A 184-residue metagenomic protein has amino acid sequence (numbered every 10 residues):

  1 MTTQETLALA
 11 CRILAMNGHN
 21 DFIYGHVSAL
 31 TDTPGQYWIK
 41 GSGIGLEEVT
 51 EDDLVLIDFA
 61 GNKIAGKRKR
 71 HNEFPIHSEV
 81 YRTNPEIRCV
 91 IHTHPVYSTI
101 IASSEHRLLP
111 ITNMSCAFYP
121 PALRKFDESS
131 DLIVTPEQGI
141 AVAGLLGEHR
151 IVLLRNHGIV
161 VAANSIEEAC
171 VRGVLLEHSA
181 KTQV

Functional and structural regions predicted by a protein language model:
M1-V184: Glycine-rich flexible loops
